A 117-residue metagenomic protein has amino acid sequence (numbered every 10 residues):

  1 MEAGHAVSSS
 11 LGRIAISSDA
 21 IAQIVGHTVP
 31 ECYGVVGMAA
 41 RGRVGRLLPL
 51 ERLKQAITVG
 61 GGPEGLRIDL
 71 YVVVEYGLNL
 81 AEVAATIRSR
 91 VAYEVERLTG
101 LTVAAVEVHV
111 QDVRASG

Functional and structural regions predicted by a protein language model:
M1-L80, A85, L101-G117: Contiguous, often N-terminal, cationic amphipathic patches that form binding interfaces
I87-R90: Hydrophobic alpha-helical segments of small multi-pass membrane proteins
Y93, R97-L98: Conserved amphipathic alpha-helical interaction elements at protein-protein interfaces in regulatory, energy-coupling
